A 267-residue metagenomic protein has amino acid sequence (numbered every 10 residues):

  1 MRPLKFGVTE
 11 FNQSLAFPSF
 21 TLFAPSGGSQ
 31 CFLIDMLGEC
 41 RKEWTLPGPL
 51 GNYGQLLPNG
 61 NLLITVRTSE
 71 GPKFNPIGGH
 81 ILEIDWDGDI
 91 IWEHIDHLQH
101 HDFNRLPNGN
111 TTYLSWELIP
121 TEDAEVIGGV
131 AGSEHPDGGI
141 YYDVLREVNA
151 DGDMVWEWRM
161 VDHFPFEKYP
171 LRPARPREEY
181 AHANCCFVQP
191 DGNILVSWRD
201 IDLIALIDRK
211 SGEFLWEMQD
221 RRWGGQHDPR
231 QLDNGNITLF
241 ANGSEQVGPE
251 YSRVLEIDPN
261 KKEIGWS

Functional and structural regions predicted by a protein language model:
M1-S267: Histidine-/acidic-rich catalytic cores in large beta-rich domains
